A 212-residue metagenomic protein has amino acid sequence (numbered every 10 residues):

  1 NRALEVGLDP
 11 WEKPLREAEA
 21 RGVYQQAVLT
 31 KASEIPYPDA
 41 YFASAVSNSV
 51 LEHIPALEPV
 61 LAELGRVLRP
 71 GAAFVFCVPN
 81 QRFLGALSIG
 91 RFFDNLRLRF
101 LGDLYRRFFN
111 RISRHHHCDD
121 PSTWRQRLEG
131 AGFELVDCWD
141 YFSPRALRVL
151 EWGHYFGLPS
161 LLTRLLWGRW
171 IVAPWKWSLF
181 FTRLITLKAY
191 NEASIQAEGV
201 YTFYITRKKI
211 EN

Functional and structural regions predicted by a protein language model:
N1-S88, Y204-K208: Conserved SAM-binding loop
E34, F142-R145, I210: Residue-level detector of flexible, active-site-proximal loop/helix-junction positions within diverse enzyme catalytic
E58-E63, A73-Y204: S-adenosyl-L-methionine-dependent methyltransferase catalytic module, highlighting the catalytic core
